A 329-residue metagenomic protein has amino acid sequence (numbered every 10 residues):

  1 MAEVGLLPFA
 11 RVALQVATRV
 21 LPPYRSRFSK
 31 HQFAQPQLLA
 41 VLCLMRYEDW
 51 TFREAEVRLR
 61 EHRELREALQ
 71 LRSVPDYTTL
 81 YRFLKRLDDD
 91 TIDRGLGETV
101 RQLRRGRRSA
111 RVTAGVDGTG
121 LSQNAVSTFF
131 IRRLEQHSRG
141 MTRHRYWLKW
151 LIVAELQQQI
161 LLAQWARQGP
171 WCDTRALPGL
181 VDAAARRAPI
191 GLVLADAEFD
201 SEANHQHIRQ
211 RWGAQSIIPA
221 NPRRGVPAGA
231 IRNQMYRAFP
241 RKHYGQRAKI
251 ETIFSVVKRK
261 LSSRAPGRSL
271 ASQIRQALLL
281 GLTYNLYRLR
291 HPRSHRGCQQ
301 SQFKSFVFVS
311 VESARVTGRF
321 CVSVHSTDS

Functional and structural regions predicted by a protein language model:
E3-Y47: Basic, short loop/linker segments at the boundary and entry of helix-turn-helix/winged-helix-like folds
K30-H31, Q35-P36, Y47, R82 (+3 more regions): Polybasic low-complexity intrinsically disordered regions
E54-A68: DNA-recognition alpha helix
L69-L87: Major-groove recognition helix of helix-turn-helix-like DNA-binding domains
A197-A265: Helix-centered, glycine/charged polyanion-binding patches within enzymatic domains that contact phosphate-containing
P240-A314, F320-C321, S329: Basic, amphipathic alpha-helical segments enriched in Lys/Arg and hydrophobic/aromatic residues
